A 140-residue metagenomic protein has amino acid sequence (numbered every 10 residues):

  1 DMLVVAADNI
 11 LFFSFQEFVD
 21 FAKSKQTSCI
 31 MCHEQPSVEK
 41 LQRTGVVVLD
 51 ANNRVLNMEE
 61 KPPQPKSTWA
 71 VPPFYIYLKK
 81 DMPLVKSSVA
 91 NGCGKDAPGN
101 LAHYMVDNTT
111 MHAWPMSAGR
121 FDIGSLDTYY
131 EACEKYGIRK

Functional and structural regions predicted by a protein language model:
D1-L49: Conserved beta-loop-beta/alpha segment of the NTase-like Rossmann-fold superfamily that binds/positions NTPs
V19-D20, R54-K140: Catalytic-core segments of class I nucleotidyltransferases/pyrophosphorylases that form NMP-activated intermediates
